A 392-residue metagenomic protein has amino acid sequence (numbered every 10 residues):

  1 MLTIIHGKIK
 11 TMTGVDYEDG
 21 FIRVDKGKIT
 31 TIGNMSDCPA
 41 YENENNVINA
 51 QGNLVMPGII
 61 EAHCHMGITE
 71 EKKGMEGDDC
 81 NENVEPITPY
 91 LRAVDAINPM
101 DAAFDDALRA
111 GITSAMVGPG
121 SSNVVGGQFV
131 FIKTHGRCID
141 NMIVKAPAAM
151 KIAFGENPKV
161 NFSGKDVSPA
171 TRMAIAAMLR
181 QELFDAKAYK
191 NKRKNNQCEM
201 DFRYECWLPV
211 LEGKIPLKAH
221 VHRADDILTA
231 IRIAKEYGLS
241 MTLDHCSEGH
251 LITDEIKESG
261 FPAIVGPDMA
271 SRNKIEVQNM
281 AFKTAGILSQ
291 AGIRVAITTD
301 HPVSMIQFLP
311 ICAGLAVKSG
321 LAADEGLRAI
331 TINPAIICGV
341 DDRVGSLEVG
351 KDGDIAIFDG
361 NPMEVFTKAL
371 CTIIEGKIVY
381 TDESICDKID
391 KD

Functional and structural regions predicted by a protein language model:
L2-I4, A40-V94: Replace "His-x-His-based motif
I5-T11, Y17, I336, E348-D392: C-terminal cap of metal-dependent C-N hydrolases
I9-M56: Histidine-rich, glycine-flanked metal-binding segment
E70-I97, C138, K151-G155, V160-N161 (+2 more regions): Active-site gating loops and adjacent loop-to-helix segments of metal-dependent hydrolytic enzymes
E71-K72, D78-V84, T88-P89, P216 (+3 more regions): His/Asp/Glu-enriched, well-ordered alpha-helical/loop segment that forms or immediately abuts the divalent-metal
G74-V125, P169-N196: Alpha-helical scaffold segments that flank or form the walls of functional sites
A93, K190-A281, A296, I336-C338 (+2 more regions): Active-site core of metal-dependent hydrolases
F131-R232, E236, A270, P302: Metal-coordinating catalytic core of metallo-dependent amide/deamination hydrolases
